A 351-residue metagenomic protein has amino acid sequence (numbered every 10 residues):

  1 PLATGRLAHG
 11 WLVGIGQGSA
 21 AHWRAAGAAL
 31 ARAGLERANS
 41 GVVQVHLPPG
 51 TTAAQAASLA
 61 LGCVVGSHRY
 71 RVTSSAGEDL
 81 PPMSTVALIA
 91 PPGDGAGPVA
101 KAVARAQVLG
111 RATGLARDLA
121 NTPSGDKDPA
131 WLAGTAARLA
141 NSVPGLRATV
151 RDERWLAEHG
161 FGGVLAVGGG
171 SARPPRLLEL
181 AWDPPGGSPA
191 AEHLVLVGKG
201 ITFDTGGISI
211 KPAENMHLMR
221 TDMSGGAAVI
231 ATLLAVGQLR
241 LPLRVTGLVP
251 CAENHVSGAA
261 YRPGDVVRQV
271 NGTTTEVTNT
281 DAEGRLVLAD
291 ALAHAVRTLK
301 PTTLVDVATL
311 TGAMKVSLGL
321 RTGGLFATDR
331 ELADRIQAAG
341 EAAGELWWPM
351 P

Functional and structural regions predicted by a protein language model:
P1-G200: Short amphipathic alpha-helical segment within the helicase RecA-like ATPase core that mediates nucleic-acid
A133-P351: A generic structural signal for tightly packed, nonpolar segments enriched in small/aliphatic residues
